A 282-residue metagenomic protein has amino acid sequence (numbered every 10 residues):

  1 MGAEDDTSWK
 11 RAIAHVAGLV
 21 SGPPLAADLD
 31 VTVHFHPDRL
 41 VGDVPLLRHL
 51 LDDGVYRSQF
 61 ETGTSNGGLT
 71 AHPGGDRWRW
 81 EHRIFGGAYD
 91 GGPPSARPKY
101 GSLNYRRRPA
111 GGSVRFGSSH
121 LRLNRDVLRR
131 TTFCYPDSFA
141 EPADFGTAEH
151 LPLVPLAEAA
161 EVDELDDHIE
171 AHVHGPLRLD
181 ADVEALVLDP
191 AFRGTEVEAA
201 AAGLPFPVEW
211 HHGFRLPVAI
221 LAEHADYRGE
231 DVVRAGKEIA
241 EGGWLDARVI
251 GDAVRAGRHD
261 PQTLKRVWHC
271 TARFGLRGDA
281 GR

Functional and structural regions predicted by a protein language model:
A3-R39, H49, D53-A88, G92-A96 (+2 more regions): Active-site-proximal loop/hinge segments that shape catalytic or ion-binding/gating pockets
G42: Basic, polyanion-interacting recognition surfaces, primarily in bacterial LytTR/OmpR-type DNA-binding effector domains
Y100-L103: Short hydrophobic beta-strand that contains or immediately precedes a catalytic carboxylate
